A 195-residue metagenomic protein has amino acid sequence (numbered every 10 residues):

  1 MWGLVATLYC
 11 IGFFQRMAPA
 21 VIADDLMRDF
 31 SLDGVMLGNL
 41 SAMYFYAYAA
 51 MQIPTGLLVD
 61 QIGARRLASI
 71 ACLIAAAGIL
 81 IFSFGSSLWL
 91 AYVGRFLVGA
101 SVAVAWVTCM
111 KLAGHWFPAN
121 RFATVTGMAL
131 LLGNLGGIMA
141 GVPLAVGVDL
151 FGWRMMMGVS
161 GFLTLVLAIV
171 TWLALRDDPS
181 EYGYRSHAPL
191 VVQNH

Functional and structural regions predicted by a protein language model:
M1-G34: Extracytoplasmic
V5-F13, F45, I79, S87-G99: Helical-face signature of the major facilitator-like transporter fold
F13, M17, S83, G99-V107 (+1 more regions): Small-residue-rich segments within alpha-helical transmembrane domains of MFS-like 12-TM solute carriers
M17, F45-I53, G137-I138: Residue-level signature of mid-helix packing/kink "hotspots" within the transmembrane helices of 12-pass Major
A50-W89: Conserved MFS/SLC helix-loop-helix module at the cytosolic interface between two early adjacent transmembrane helices
G94-L132: Cytoplasmic helix-loop-helix junction between adjacent transmembrane helices in 12-TM secondary transporters
A129-S180: Helix-loop-helix hairpin linking two adjacent transmembrane segments in secondary transporters
R176-H195: Flexible cytoplasmic inter-helical loops of multi-pass small-molecule transporters
